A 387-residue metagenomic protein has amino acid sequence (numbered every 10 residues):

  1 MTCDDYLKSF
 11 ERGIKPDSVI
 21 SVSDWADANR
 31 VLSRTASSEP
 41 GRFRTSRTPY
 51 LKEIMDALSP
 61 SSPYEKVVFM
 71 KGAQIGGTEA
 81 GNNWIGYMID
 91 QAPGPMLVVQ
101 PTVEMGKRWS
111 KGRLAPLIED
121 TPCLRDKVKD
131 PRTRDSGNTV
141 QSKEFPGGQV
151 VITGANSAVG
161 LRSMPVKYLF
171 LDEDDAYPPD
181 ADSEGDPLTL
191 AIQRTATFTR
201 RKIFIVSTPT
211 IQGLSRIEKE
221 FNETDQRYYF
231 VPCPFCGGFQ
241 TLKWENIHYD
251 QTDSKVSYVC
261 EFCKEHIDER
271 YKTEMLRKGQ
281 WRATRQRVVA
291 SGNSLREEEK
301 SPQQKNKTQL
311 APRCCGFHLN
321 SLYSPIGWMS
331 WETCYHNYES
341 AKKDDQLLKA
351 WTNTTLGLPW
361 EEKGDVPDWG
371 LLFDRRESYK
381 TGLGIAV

Functional and structural regions predicted by a protein language model:
M1-G292, R296-V387: Phosphate/NTP-binding elements of NTP-utilizing enzymes
